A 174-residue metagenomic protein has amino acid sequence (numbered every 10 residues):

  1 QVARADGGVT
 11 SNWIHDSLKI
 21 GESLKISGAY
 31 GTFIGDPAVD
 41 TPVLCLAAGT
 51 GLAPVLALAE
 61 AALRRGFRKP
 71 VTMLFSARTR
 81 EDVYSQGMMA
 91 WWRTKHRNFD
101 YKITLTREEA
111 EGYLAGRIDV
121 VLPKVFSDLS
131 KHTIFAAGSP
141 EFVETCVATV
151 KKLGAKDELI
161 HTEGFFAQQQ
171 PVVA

Functional and structural regions predicted by a protein language model:
Q1-S23, A77-T79, T104-E108: Ferredoxin-reductase
V9-T10, G31-A38: Short, Lys/Arg- and Gly-enriched loop/turn segments at beta-strand edges
D36-T50, L153: Short, compositionally biased
D36-V39, R65-F67, S127-D128: Short, flexible hinge/linker loops that cap or flank conserved catalytic cores
T50-V55, F142: Hydrophobic/small residue at the entry helix of a nucleotide-binding pocket
P54-R64: Histidine-anchored nucleotide/phosphate-binding helix
V71-A174: Reductase modules of NAD(P)H-dependent flavoproteins
